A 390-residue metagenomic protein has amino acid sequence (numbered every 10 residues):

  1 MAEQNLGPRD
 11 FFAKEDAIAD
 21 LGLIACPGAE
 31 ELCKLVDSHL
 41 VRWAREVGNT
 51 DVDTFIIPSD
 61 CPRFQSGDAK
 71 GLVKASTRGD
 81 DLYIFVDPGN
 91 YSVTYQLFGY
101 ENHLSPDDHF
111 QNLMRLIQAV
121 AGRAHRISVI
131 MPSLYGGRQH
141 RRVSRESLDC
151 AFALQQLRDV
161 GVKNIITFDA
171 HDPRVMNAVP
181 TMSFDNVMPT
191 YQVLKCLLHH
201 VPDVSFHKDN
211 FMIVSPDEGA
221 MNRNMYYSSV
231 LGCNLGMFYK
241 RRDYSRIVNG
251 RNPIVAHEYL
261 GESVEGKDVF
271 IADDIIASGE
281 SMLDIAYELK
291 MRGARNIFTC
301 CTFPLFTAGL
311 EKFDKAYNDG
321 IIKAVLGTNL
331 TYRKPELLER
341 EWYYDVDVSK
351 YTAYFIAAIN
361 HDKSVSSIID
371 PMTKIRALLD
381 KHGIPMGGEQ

Functional and structural regions predicted by a protein language model:
M1-Q390: PRPP-associated nucleotide enzymes
